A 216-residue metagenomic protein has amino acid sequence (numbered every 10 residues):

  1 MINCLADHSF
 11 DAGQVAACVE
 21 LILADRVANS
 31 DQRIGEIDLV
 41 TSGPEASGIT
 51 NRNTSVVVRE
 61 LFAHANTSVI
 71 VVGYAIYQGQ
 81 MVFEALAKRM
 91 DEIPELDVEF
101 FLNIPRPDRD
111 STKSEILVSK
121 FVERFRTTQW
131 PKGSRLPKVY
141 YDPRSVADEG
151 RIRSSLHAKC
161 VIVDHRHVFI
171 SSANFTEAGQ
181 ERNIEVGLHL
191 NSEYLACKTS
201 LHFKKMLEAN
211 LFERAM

Functional and structural regions predicted by a protein language model:
M1-V56, Q80-M216: PLD/PLD-like phosphodiesterase catalytic module centered on the HKD motif
V58-T67: Glycine-rich phosphate/diphosphate-binding loops that line cofactor/substrate pockets in enzymes
V69-Y74: Short catalytic-loop micro-motif centered on adjacent basic/acidic residues
A75-G79: Gly/Ser/Thr-rich loops at beta-strand to alpha-helix junctions that form or flank small-molecule/cofactor-binding
